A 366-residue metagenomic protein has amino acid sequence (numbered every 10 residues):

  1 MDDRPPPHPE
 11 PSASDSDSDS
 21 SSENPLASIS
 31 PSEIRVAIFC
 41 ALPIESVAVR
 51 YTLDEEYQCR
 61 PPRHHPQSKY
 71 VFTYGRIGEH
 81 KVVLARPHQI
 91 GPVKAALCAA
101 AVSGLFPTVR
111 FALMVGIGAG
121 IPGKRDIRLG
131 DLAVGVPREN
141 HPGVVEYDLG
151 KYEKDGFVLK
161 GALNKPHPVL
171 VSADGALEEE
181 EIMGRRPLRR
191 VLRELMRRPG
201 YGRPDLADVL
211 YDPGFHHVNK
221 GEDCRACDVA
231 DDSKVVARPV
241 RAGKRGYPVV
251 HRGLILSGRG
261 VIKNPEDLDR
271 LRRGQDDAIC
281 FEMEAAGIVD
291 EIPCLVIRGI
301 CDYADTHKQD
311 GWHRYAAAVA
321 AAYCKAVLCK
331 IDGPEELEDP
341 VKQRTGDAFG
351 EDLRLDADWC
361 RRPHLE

Functional and structural regions predicted by a protein language model:
D2-D352: Intrinsic-disorder/coil detector with helix-boundary
L353-E366: Walker A/P-loop-proximal flanking segment of P-loop NTPase domains
